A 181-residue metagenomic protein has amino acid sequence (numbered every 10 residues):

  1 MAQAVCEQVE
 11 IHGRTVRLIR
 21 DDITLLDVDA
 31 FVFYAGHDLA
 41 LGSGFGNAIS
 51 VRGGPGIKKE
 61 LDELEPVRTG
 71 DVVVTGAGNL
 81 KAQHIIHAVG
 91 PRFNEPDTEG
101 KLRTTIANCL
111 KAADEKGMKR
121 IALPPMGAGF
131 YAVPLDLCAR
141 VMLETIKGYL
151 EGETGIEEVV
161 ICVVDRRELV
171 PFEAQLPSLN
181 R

Functional and structural regions predicted by a protein language model:
M1-E115: Glycine-/small-residue-enriched capping loops at alpha/beta junctions
R92-R181: Phosphate/ribose-phosphate-bearing ligand recognition and processing surfaces, centered on ADP-ribose/NAD(+/P+) systems
